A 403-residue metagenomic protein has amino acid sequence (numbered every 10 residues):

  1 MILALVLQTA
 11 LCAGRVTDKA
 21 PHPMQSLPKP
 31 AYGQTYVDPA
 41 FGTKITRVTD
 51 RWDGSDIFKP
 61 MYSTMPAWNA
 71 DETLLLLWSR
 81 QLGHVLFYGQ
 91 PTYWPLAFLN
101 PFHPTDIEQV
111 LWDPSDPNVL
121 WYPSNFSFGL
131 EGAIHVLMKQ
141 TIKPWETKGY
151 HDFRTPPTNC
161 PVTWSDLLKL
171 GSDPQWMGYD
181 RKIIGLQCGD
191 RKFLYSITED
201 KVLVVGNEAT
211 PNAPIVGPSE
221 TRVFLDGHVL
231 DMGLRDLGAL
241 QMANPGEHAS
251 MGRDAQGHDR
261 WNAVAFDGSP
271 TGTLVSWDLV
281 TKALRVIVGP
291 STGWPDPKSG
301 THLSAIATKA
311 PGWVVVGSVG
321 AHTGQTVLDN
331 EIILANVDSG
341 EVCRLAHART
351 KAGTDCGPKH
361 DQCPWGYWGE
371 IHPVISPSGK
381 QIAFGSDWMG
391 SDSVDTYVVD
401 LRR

Functional and structural regions predicted by a protein language model:
G14-R47: Blade/loop signatures of beta-propeller domains
S55, Y62-T64, L82-N125: Blade-loop segments of beta-propeller domains
Y62-D71, P104-D116, S165-R181, A213-T221 (+3 more regions): Structural signature of eukaryotic scaffold interfaces centered on beta-propeller domains
L75, V119-L120, I183-I184, V223 (+3 more regions): Hydrophobic beta-strand positions that form the internal "hydrophobic ladder" of WD40/Gbeta-like beta-propeller blades
Q81-G83, N125-I134, D190-R191, F266-T271 (+2 more regions): Short glycine/acidic-enriched loop and turn motifs that connect beta-strands
P104-D190, V205-A209: Asp-box/WD-like beta-propeller blade repeats and closely related beta-sheet repeat scaffolds
G268-V275, R285-A352: Loop/turn-rich, solvent-exposed surfaces of beta-rich toroidal or solenoidal domains
G366-R403: Blade-level signature of beta-propeller repeat domains, shared across WD40, Kelch, NHL, RCC1 and BNR/Asp-box propellers
